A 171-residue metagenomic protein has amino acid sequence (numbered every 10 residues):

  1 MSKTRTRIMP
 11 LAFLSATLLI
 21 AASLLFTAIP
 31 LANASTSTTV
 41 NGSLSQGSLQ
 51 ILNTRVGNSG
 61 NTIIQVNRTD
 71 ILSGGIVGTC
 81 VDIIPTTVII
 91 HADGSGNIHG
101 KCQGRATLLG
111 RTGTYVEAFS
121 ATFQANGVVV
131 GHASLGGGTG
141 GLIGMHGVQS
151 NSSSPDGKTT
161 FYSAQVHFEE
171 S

Functional and structural regions predicted by a protein language model:
M1-M9: N-terminal secretory signal peptides that target proteins for export/translocation
A12-T27: Bacterial N-terminal signal peptides
L24-T36: C-terminal region of N-terminal signal peptides and the immediate post-cleavage residues of exported proteins
S35-S171: Beta-strand-enriched cores of mature, soluble protein domains
